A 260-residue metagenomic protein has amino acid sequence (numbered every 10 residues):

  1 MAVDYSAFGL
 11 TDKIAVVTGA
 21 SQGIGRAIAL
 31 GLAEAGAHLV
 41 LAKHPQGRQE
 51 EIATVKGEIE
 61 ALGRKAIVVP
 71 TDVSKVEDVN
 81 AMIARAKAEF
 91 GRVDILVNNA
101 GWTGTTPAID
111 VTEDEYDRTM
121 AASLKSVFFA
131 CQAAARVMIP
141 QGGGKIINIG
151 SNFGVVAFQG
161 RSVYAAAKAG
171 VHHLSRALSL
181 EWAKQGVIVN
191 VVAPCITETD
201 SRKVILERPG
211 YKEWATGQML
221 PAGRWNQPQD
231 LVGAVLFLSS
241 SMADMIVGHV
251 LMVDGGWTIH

Functional and structural regions predicted by a protein language model:
A2-S6, V156, T199, Q218 (+3 more regions): Short C-terminal tail/terminal secondary-structure segment of NAD(P)H-dependent dehydrogenase/reductase domains
Y5, L10-V40: Canonical Rossmann dinucleotide-binding motif of NAD(H)/NADP(H)-dependent dehydrogenases/reductases, specifically
A37-A53: Conserved glycine-rich Rossmann-like NAD(P)H-binding loop of the short-chain dehydrogenase/reductase
P107-A108, T112-M120, R202, A215-T216: Substrate-binding pocket helix/loop in short-chain dehydrogenase/reductase
C131, A167, S175: Active-site helix of classical SDR
S151: Residue(s) in the substrate-gating loop at a strand-loop-helix junction that position the organic substrate next
A183, I188, I246-G248: Short, small/polar-rich loop/turn modules that mediate ligand/substrate recognition or access, typified
